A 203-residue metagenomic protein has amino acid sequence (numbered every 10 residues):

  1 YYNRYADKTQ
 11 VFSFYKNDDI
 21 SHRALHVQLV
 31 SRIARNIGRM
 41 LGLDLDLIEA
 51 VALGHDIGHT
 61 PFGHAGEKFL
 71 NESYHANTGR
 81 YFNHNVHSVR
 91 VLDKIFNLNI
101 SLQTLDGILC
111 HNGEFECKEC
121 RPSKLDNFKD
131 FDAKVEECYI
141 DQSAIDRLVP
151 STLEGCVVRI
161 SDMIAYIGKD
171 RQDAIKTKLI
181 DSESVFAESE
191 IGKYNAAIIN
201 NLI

Functional and structural regions predicted by a protein language model:
Y1-A24, L29-I37, G66, Y81-H87 (+1 more regions): Histidine-centered, transition-metal-coordinating active-site segments
K16, T60, S73-Y74, I180: A generic membrane alpha-helix/interface feature
R35-L47, A76: Short pre-active-site segment immediately N-terminal to the catalytic Zn-binding motif
A50-V51: Active-site alpha-helix of zinc metalloproteases
G54-F62, A165: Short active-site segment of divalent metal-dependent hydrolases/proteases that encodes the spacing between
G63-A76: A glycine- and small-aliphatic-rich helix-loop capping segment at beta-alpha/alpha-beta transitions that lines
